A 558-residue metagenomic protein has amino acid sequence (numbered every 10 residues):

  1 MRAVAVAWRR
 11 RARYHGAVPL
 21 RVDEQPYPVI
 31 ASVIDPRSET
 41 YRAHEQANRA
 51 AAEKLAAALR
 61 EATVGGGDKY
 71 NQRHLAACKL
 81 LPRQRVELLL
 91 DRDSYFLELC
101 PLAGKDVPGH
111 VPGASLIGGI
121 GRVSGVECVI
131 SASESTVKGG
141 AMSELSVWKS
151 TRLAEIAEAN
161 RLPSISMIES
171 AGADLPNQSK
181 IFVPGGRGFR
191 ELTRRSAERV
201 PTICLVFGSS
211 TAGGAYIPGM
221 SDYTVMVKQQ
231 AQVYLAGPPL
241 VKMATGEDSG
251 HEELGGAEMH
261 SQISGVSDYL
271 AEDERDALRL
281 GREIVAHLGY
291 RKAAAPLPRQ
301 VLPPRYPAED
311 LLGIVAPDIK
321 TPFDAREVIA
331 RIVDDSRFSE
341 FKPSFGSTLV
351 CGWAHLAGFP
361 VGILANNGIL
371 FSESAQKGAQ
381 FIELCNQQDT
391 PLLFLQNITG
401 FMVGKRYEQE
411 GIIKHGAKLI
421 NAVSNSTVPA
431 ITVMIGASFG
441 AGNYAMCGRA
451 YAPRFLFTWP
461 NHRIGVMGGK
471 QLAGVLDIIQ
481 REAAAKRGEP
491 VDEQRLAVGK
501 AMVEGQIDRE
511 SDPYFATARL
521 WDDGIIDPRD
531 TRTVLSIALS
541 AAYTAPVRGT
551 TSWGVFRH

Functional and structural regions predicted by a protein language model:
M1-V22: N-terminal mitochondrial targeting presequence
A17-H558: Ligand-binding clefts of soluble mixed alpha/beta catalytic domains
